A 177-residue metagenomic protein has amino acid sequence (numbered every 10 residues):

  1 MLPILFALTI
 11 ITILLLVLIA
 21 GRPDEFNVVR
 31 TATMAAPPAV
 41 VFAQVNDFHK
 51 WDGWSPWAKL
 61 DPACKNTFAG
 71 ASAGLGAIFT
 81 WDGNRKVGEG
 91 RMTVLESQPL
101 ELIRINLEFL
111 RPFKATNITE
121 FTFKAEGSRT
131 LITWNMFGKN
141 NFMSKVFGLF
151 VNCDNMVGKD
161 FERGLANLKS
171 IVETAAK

Functional and structural regions predicted by a protein language model:
P3-A71: Hydrophobic ligand-binding cavity/cleft-lining segments
N27-V29, V87-M92, K114-T119: Short, surface-exposed coil-to-beta transition loops
P38, V45-W51, G76, R91 (+3 more regions): Extracytoplasmic/secreted envelope proteins and their assembly/folding machinery, especially bacterial periplasmic
N46-G53, N84, E96-L102, A166-E173: Sec-exported extracytoplasmic/periplasmic mature domains
N66-T67, K169-K177: Short, highly charged C-terminal tails/helix-capping segments
F68-L75, E96-Q98: Flexible, solvent-exposed loop/hinge segments and secondary-structure transition points
G76-N84, R104-L110: Short beta-strand segments that buttress and anchor functional surface loops
L95-E96, N106-E162, L168-S170: Beta-strand/loop substructures that line and gate deep hydrophobic ligand-binding cavities in soluble
